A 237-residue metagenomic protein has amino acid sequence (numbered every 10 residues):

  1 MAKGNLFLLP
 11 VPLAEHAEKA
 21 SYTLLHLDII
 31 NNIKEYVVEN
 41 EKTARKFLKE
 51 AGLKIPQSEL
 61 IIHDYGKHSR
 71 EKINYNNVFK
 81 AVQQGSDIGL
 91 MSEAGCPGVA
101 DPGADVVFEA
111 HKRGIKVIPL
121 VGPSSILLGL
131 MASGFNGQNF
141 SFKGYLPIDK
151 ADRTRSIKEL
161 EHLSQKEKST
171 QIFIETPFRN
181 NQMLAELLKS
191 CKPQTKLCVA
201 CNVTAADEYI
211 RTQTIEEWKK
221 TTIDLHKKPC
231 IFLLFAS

Functional and structural regions predicted by a protein language model:
M1-Y65: Glycine-rich, flexible N-terminal cofactor/catalytic loop recognition
K3-F7, S86-D87, K166-S237: A contiguous loop/helix-start segment that scaffolds small-molecule binding in enzyme catalytic cores
L13-E15, E93-P97, P177-F178: Short glycine-rich anion-binding loops that position phosphate/pyrophosphate groups of nucleotides and phosphorylated
I30-Y36, G114-I118, T170-Q171: Short active-site oxyanion
K42-A44, G95, S125, R179: Alpha-helix capping/helix-boundary segments
H63-R70, L146-K150: Conserved helicase motor
N74-V117: Glycine/small-residue-rich loop that forms an oxyanion/phosphate-binding "nest" at active or ligand-binding sites
D105-L163: Class I SAM-dependent methyltransferase SAM-binding "motif I" and its flanking Rossmann-like core
